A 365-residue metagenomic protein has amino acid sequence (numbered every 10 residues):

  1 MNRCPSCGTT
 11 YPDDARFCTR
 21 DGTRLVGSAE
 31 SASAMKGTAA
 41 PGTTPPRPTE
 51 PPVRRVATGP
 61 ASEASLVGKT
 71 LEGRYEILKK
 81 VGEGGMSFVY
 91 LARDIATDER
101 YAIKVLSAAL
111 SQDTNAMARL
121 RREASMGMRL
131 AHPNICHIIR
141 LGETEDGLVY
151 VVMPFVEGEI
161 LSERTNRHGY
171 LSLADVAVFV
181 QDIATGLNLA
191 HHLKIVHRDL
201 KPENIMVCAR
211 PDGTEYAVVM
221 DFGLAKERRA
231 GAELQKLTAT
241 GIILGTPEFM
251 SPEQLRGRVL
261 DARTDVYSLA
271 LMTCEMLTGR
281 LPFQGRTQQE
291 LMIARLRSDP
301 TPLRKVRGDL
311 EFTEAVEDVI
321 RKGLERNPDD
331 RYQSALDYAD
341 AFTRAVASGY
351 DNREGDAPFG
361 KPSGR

Functional and structural regions predicted by a protein language model:
L78-G85, V89: Protein kinase glycine-rich loop
R93, T246-G355: C-terminal lobe helix-coil module of Hanks-type protein kinase domains
S107-R129: AlphaC helix of the eukaryotic protein kinase fold
S111-T114, C208-P252, R256, R286: Activation segment of protein kinases
R140-G142: A short, aromatic-enriched beta-strand patch in the conserved N-lobe beta-sheet of the protein kinase catalytic domain
D146-I160, R164: Conserved short submotifs of the Hanks-type protein kinase catalytic core that shape the nucleotide-binding pocket
F179-V180: Activation segment signature within eukaryotic-like protein kinase domains
A184-I195: Protein kinase catalytic-loop region centered on the HRD/HxD motif
